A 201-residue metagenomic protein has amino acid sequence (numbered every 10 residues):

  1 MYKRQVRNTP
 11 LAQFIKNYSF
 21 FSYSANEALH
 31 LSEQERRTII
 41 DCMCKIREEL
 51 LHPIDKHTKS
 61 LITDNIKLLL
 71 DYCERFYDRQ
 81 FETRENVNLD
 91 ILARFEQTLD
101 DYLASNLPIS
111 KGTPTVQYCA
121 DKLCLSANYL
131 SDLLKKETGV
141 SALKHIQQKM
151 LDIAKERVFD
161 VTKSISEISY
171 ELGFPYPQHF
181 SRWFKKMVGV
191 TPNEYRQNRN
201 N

Functional and structural regions predicted by a protein language model:
K3-H52: A hydrophobic/aromatic-rich effector-binding and dimerization subdomain of bacterial HTH-type transcriptional regulators
R37, D41-N86, D90-Q97: An amphipathic alpha-helical interaction segment
E85-L125, K144-K163: A short, Lys/Arg-enriched amphipathic alpha-helix from helix-turn-helix/homeodomain DNA-binding modules
Q97, D132, K144, E156 (+2 more regions): DNA-binding alpha-helical recognition surfaces that contact promoter or target DNA
Y118-L125, L130, L134, I168-P175 (+2 more regions): Append "Primarily bacterial transcriptional regulators
E137-P175, Q197-N201: Terminal helix-turn-helix DNA-binding modules in bacterial transcription factors
S181-N201: …primarily DNA-binding HTH/wHTH and HhH modules…
